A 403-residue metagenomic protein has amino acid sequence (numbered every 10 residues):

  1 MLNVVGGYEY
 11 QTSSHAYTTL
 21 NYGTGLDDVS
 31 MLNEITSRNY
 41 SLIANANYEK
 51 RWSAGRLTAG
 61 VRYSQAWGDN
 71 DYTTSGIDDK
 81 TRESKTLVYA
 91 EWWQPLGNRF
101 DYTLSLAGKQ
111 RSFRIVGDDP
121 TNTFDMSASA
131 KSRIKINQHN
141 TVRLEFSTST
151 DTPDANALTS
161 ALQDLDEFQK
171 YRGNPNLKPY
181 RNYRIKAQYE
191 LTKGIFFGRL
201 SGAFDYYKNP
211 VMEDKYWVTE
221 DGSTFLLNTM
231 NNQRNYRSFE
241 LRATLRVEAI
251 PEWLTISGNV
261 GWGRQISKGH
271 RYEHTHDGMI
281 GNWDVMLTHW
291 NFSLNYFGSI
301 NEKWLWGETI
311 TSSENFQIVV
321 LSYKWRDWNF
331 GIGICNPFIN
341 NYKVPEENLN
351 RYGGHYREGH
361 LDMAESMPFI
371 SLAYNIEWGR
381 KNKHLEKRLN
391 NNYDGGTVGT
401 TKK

Functional and structural regions predicted by a protein language model:
M1-L20, M31-K403: Exposed, low-structure sequence patches enriched in small/polar residues
D28: Donor-sugar nucleotide-binding helix/loop cap in glycosyltransferases
